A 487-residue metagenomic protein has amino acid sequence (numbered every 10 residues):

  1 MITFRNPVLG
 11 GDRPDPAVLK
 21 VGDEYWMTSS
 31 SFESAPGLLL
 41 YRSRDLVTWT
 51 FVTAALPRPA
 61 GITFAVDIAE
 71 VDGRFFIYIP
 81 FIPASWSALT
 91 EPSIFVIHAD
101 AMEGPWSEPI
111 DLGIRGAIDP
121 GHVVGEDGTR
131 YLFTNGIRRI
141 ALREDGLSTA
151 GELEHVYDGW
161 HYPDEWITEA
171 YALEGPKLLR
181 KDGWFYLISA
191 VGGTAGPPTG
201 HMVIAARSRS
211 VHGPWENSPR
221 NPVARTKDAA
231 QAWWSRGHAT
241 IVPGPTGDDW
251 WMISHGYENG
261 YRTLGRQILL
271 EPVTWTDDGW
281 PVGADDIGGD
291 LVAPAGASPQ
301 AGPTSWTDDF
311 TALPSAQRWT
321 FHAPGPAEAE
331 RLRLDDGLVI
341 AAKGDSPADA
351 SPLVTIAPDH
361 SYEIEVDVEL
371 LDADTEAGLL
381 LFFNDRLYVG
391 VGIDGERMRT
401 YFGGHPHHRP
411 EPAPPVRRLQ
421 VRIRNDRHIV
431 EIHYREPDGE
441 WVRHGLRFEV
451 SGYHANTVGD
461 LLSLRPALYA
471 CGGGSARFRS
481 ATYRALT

Functional and structural regions predicted by a protein language model:
M1-T487: Carbohydrate-active catalytic/glycan-binding domains of CAZyme proteins, especially the secreted or lumenal ectodomains
